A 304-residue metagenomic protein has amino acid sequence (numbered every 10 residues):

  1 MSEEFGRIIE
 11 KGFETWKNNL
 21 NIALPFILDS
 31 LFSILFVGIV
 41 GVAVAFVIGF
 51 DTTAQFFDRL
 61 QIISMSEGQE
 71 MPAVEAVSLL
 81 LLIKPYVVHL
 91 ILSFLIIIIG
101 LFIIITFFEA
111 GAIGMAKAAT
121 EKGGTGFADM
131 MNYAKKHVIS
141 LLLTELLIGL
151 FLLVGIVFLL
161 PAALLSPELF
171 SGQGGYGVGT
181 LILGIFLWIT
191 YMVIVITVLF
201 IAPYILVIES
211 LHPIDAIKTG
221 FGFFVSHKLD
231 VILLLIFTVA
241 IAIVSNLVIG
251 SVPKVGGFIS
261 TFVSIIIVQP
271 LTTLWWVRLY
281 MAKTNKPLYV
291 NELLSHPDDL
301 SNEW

Functional and structural regions predicted by a protein language model:
S2-E10, K17, I27-L28, F32-G38 (+5 more regions): Juxtamembrane transition segments at transmembrane-helix termini in multipass membrane proteins
T15-A23, I27, A134-L141, E145 (+2 more regions): Loop-to-transmembrane-helix entry motif
A43-Q55, G155-F170: Membrane-helix interface motif
E67-I104: Membrane-embedded or membrane-proximal helical elements that form or frame transporter/channel pores
K84-I99, G126-L152, Y176-L187: Alpha-helical membrane-spanning segments of integral membrane proteins, especially the hydrophobic core of TM bundles
I99, I103, S171-I196, A202: Membrane-helix boundary elements
I105-K135: Hydrophobic transmembrane alpha-helix segments characteristic of membrane transport and insertion machinery
P161-F186, S251-S260: Membrane-interfacial helix-loop-helix connectors in multipass membrane proteins
